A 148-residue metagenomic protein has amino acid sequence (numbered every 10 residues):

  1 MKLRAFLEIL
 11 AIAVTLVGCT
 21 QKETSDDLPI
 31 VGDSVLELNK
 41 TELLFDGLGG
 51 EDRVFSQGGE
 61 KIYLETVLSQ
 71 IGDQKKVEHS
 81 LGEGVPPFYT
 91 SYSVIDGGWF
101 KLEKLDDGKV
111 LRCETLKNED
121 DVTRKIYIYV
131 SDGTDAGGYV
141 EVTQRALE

Functional and structural regions predicted by a protein language model:
M1-L7: Bacterial N-terminal signal peptides that target proteins for export
T15-G18: C-terminal motif of bacterial Sec signal peptides marking the signal peptidase cleavage site
T20-E23: Bacterial signal peptide processing site
L28, T134-E148: C-terminal edge beta-strand
P29-G47: Post-signal peptide N-terminal segment of mature Sec-exported envelope proteins
E51-R53, G58-V110: Surface-exposed binding patches on compact interaction domains or structured appendages
G108-V110, E114-T115, K125-Y127: Ligand-binding face of N-terminal immunoglobulin V-set domains in extracellular IgSF glycoproteins
D120-T134: A short beta-strand micro-motif common to beta-rich folds, especially ectodomain repeats
